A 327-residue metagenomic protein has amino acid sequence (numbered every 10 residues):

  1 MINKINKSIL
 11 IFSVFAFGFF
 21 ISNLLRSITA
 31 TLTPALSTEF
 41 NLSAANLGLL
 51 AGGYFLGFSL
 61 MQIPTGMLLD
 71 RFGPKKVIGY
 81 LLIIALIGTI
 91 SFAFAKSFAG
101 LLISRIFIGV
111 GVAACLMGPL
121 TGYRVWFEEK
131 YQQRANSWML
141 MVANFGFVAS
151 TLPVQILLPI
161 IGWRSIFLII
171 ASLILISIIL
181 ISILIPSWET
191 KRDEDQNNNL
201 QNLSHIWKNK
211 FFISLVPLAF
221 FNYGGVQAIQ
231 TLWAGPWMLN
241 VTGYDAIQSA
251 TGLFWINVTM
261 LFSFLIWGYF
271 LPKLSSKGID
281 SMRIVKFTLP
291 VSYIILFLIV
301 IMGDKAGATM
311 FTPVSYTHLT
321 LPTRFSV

Functional and structural regions predicted by a protein language model:
I2-K4, W188-L215: Juxtamembrane intracellular "pre-TM" segments in multi-pass secondary transporters
I11, F17-P34, L42, Q230-G235: Extracytoplasmic
T29-A30, F211-F254: Extracytoplasmic gate region of multi-pass secondary transporters
N41, G73, F94-A99, M302-G303: Helix-breaking motifs and short loop linkers at transmembrane-helix boundaries and internal kinks in secondary membrane
M61-F94: Conserved MFS/SLC helix-loop-helix module at the cytosolic interface between two early adjacent transmembrane helices
S104-V142: Cytoplasmic helix-loop-helix junction between adjacent transmembrane helices in 12-TM secondary transporters
M139-I183: Helix-loop-helix hairpin linking two adjacent transmembrane segments in secondary transporters
T317-T323: Conserved small/polar residues in nucleotide/adenosyl-binding loops
